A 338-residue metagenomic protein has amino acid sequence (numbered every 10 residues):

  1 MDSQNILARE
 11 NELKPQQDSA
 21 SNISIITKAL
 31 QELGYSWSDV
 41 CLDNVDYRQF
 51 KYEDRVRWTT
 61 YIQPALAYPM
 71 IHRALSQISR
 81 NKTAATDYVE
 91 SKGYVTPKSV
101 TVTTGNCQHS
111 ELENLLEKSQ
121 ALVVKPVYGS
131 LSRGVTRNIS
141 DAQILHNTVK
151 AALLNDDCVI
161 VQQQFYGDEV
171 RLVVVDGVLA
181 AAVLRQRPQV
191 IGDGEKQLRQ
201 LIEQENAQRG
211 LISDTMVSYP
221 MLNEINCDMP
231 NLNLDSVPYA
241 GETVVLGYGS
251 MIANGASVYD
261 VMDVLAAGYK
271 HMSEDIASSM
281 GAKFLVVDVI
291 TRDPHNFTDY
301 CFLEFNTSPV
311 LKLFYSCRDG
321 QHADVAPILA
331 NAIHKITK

Functional and structural regions predicted by a protein language model:
M1-R80, A84-D87, T104-S110: ATP-binding N-terminal substructure of ATP-dependent carboxylate-amine bond-forming enzymes
Q17, M251-H271, S278-F284, T291-K338: C-terminal active-site "lid" helix and adjoining low-complexity regulatory extension at the edge of ATP-using catalytic
C41, V159-Q163, V170, A282-H295: A short glycine-rich, hydrophobically flanked beta-strand micro-motif that places a catalytic Asp/Glu for divalent metal
R48-T59, R171-A181, H295-L313: A short beta-strand motif that forms the metal-chelation/ATP-contact edge of phosphoryl-transfer active sites
Q63-L66, H72-S218, A266-H271: Active-site nucleotide/adenylate-binding loops and adjacent lid/helix of ATP-dependent enzymes
Q77, N231-D260: Alpha-helix-centered segments that form part of catalytic cores
V127, Q164-F165, I290, N306-S308: Anionic group-transfer/hydrolysis microenvironments
L201-V244: Oxyanion-binding "anion nests"
